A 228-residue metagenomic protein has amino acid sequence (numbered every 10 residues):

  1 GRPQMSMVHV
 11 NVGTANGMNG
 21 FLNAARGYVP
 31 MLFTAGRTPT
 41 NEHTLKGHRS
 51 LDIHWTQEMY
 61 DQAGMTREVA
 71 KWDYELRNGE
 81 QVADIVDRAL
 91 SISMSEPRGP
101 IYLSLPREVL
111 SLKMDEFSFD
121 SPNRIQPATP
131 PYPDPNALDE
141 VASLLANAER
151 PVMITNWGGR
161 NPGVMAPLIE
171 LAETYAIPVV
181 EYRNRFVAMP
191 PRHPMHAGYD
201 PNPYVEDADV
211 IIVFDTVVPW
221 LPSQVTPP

Functional and structural regions predicted by a protein language model:
G1-P228: N-terminal alpha/beta PP-like core and its mobile active-site loop of ThDP/TPP-dependent enzymes
